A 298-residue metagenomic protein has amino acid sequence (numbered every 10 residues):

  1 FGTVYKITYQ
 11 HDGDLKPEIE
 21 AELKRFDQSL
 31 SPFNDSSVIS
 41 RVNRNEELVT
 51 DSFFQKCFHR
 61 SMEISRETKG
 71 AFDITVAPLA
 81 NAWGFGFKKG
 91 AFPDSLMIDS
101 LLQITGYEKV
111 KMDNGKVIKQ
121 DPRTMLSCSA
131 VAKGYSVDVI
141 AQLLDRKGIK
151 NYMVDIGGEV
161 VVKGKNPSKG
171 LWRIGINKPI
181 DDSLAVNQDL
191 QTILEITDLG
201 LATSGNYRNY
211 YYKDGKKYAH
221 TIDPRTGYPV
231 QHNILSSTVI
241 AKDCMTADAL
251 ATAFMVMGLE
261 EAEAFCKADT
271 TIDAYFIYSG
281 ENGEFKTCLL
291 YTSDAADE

Functional and structural regions predicted by a protein language model:
F1-S293: Mature catalytic core of soluble alpha/beta enzymes
D294-E298: A short, hydrophobic C-terminal helix/tail in secreted or cell-surface proteins
